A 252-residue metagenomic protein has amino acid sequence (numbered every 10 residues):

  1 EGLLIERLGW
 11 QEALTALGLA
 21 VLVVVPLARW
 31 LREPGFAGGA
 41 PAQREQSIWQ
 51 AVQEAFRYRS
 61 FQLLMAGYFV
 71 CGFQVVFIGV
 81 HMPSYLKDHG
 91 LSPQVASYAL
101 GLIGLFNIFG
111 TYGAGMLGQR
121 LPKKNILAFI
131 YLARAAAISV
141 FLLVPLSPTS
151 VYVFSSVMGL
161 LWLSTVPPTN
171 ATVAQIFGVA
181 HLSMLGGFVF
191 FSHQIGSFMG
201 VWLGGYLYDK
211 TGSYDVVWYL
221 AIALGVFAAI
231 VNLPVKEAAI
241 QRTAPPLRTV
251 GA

Functional and structural regions predicted by a protein language model:
E1-F36: Helix-loop-helix hairpin linking two adjacent transmembrane segments in secondary transporters
E1-L8, L86-K87, L117-G118, L203-G212: Interfacial helix-cap and linker-helix signal at transmembrane-aqueous boundaries of multi-pass secondary transporters
V21-V24, A133-I138, M158, L224-A228: MFS 12-TM fold signature
L31-Q50, Q241-R248: Flexible cytoplasmic inter-helical loops of multi-pass small-molecule transporters
Y58-A114: Extracytoplasmic gate region of multi-pass secondary transporters
S92-L100, S147, V151, L182 (+1 more regions): Juxtamembrane helix-start elements in MFS-like secondary transporters
I103-N107, G113, R120-T172: C-terminal transmembrane helical hairpin of 12-TM major facilitator-type secondary transporters
L163, I176-T211, A221: A late C-terminal transmembrane helix in Major Facilitator Superfamily
